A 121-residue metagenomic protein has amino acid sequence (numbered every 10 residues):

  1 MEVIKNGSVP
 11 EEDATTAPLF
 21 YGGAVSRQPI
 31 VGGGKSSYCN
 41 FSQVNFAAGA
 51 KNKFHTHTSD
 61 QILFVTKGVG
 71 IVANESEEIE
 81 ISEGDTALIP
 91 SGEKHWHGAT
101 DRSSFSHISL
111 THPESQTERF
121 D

Functional and structural regions predicted by a protein language model:
M1-Y38, E118-F120: A short, N-terminal "cap"/entry segment at the start of jelly-roll beta-barrel domains of the cupin/DSBH fold
K35, S91-T117: Ligand-binding loop in jelly-roll beta-barrel domains
F41-H57, S91: Conserved short histidine dyad/triad with adjacent acidic residue
N52-F54, V72-A73, H95-D101: Short beta-strand His + acidic residue motifs that chelate non-heme Fe in jelly-roll/DSBH and cupin folds
S59-G70, E75: Glycine- and acidic-residue-biased ligand/ion/polar-headgroup-sensing regions
S76-G92: Short acidic-glycine-tyrosine-enriched beta hairpin
